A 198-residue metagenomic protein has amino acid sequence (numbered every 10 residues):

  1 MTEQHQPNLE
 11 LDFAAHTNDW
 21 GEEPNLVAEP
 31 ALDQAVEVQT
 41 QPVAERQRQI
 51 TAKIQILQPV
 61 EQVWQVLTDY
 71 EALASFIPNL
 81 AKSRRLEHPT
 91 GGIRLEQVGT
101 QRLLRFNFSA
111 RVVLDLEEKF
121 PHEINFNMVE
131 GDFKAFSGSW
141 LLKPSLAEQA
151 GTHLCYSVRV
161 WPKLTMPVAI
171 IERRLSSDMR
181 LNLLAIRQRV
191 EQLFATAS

Functional and structural regions predicted by a protein language model:
T2-G91: Hydrophobic ligand-binding cavity/cleft-lining segments
E3, N127-S177: Beta-strand/loop substructures that line and gate deep hydrophobic ligand-binding cavities in soluble
Q4, V43-R46, R84-E130, A185-A197: Glycine-rich portal/gate segments that line the openings of hydrophobic small-molecule binding cavities
Q34, I50, Q97, A110-V112 (+3 more regions): One face of beta-strands
Q47-Q49, T90-G92, S109, A135 (+1 more regions): A general secondary-structure signal for short beta-strands and their flanking turns/coil in non-transmembrane regions
T51-I54, S83-R85, A110-L116, S137-P144: Hydrophobic/aromatic beta-strand elements that line small-molecule binding cavities or substrate pockets in beta-rich
I56-V60, G99-L103, L116-F120, D132 (+2 more regions): Beta-strand elements of well-folded, non-transmembrane domains
W64-Q65, D69, L175-M179, I186-R187: Short, well-ordered alpha-helical segments
